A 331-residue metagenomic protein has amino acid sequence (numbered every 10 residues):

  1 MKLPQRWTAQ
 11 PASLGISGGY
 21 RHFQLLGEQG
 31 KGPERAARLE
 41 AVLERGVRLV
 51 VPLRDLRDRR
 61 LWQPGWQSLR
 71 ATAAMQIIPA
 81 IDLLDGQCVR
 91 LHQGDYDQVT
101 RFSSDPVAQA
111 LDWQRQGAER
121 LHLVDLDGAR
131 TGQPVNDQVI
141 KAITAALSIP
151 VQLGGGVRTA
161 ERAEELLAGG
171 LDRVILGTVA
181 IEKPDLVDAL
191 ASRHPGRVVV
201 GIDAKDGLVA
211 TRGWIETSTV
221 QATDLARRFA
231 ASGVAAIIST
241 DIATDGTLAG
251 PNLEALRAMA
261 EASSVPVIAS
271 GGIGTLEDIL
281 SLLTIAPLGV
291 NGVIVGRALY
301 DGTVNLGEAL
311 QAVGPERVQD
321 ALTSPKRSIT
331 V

Functional and structural regions predicted by a protein language model:
M1-S17: Short coil-to-beta transition motif at edge beta-strands of beta-rich domains
E44-A74: Intrinsically disordered, low-complexity, charged/polar segments
Q76-L83, L121-L123, V151-G155, V174-L176 (+4 more regions): Hydrophobic faces of well-ordered beta-strands that scaffold small-molecule active sites in alpha/beta enzyme cores
G86-V89, Q93-D97, E164, L171-D245: Conserved anion-binding
R120-Q138, T178, S239-L248: Glycine-rich, proline-tolerant flexible connector loops at the mouths of alpha/beta enzymes
T131-G154, V187-D203, L248-T275: Alpha-helix-loop-beta-strand connector modules within alpha/beta enzyme cores
L147-R173, E254-G289, V304, A309: Catalytic cores of alpha/beta
L186-R193, L283-V293, L299-V331: C-terminal helical cap(s) of enzyme catalytic domains, especially alpha/beta-barrels
